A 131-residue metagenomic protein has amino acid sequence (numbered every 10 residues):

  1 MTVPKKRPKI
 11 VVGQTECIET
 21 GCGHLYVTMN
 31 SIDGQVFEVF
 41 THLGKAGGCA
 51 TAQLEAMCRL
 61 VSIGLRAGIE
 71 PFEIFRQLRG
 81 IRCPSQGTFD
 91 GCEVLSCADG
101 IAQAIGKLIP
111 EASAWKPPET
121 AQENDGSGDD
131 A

Functional and structural regions predicted by a protein language model:
M1-A131: Long, C-terminal-biased catalytic regions of enzyme "large/alpha" subunits
